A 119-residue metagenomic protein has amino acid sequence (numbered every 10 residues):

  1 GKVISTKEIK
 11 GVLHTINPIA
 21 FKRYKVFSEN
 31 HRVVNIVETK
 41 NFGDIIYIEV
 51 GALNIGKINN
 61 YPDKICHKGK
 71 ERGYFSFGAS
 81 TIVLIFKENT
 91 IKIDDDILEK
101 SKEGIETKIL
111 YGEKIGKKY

Functional and structural regions predicted by a protein language model:
K2-Y119: Contiguous, well-folded functional domains in the mature portion of proteins
